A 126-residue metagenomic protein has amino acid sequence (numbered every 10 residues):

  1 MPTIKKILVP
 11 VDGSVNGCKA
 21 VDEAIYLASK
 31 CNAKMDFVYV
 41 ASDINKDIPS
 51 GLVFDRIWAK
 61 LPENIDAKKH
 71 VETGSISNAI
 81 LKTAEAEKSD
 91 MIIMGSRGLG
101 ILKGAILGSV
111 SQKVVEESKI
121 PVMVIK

Functional and structural regions predicted by a protein language model:
P2-G51, N64: Small/aliphatic-rich secondary-structure junction motif
I25, D55, A59, L81 (+1 more regions): Active-site phosphate/pyrophosphate- and oxyanion-stabilizing loops and adjacent acidic/basic residues in soluble
I44-N45, A79, I101: Generic structural signal for helix capping and beta-alpha/helix-loop junctions
P62-K68: A short helix-to-beta-strand connector/capping loop
V71-N78: Charged docking surfaces used in two-component/phosphorelay signaling
E85-K126: Gly/Ser-rich helix-loop-strand patches that form or flank binding pockets for ribonucleotide-derived cofactors
